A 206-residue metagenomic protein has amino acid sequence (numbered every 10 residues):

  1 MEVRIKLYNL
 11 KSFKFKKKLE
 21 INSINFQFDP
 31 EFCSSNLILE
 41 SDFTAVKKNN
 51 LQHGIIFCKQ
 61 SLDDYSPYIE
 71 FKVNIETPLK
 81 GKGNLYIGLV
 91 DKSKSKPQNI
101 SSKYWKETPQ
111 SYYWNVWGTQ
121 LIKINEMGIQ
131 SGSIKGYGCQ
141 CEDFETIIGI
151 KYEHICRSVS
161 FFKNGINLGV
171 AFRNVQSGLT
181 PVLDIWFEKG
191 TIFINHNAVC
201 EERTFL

Functional and structural regions predicted by a protein language model:
M1-L206: PRY/SPRY (B30.2) beta-sandwich protein-interaction domains and their adjacent Ser/Pro/Gly-rich low-complexity linkers
